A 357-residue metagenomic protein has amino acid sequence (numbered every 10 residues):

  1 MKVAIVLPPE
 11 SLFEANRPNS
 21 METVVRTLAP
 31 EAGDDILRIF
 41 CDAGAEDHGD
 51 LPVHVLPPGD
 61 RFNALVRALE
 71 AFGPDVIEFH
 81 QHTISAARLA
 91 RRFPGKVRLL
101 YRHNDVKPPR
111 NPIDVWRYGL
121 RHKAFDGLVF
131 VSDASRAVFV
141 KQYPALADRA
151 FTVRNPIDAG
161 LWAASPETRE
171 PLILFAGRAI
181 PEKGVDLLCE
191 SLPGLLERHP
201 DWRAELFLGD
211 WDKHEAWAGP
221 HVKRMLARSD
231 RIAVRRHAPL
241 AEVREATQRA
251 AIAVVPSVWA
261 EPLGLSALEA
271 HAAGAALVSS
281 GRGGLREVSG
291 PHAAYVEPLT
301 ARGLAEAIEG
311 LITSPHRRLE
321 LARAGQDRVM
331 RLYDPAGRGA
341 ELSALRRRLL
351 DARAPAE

Functional and structural regions predicted by a protein language model:
V6, V129, P166-K183, C189-P193 (+1 more regions): Conserved donor-binding/catalytic core segment of Leloir-type glycosyltransferases
V6-D60, D212: N-terminal strand-loop element at the rim of the active site of nucleotide-sugar-dependent glycosyltransferases
D42, R203-P220: Glycosyltransferase donor-sugar binding loop
F79-S85, R102: Short His-centered aromatic/hydrophobic patch
A134, P156: Carbohydrate-associated surface elements
A218-A241: Nucleotide-activated donor-binding/catalytic signature segment of Leloir-type glycosyltransferases, i.e., the conserved
Q248-P262, A275: Acidic donor-binding loop of glycosyltransferase active sites
P291-R302, E309-H316: Conserved acidic donor-binding segment of nucleotide-sugar-dependent glycosyltransferases
